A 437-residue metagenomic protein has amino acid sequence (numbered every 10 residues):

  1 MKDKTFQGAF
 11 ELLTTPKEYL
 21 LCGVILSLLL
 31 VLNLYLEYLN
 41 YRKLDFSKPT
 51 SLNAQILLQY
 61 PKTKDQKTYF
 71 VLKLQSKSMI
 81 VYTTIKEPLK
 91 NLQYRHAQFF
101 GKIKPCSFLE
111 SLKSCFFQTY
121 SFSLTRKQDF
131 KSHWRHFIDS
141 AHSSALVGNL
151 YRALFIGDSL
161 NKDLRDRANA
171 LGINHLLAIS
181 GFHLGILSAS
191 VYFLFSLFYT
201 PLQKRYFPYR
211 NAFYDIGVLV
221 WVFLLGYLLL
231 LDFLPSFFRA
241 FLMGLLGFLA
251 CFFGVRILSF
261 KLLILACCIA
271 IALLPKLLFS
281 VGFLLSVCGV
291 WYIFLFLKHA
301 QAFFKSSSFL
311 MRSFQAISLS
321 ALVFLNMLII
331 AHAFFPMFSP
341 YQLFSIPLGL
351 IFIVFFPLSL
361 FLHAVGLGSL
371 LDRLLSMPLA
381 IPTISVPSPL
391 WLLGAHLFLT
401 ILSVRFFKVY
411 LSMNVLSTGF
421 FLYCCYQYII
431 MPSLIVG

Functional and structural regions predicted by a protein language model:
K2-H175: Membrane-interface helix/helix-cap signal primarily in integral membrane proteins
K2-L13, Q203-A212, F304-R312: Membrane-interfacial, low-structure loops and terminal tails that flank and connect transmembrane helices in multi-pass
Y19-L29, F155, G217-L224, K261-C268: Alpha-helical transmembrane segments
N40, S196, T200-K204, H363 (+2 more regions): Perimembrane helix-loop junctions in membrane proteins
N91, A170-L171, V222, R256 (+2 more regions): Generic hydrophobic-segment detector
F99-C106, N211-I216, P235-S236, S313-F314 (+1 more regions): Short, functional N-terminal and low-complexity linear motifs
Y120-A240: Aromatic-rich juxtamembrane segments at the membrane interface
F233-G437: Internal transmembrane alpha-helical bundles of multi-pass membrane proteins
